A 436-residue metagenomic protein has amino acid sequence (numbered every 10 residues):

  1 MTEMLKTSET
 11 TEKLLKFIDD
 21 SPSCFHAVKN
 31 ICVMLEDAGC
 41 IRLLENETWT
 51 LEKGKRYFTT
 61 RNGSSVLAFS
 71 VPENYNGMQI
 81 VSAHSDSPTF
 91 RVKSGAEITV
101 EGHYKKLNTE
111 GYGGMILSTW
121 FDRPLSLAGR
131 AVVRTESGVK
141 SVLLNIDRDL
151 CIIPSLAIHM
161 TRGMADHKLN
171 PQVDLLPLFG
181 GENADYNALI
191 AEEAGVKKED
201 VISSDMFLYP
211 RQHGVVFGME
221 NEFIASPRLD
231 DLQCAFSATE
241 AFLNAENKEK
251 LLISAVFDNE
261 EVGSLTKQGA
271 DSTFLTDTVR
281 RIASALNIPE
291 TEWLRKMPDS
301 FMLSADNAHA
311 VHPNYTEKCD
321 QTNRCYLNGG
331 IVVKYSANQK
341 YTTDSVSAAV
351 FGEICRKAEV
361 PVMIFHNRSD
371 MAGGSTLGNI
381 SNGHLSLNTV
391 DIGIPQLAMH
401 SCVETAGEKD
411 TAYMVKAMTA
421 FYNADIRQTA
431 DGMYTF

Functional and structural regions predicted by a protein language model:
M1-F436: N-terminal hydrophobic/helix-forming segments and targeting peptides
